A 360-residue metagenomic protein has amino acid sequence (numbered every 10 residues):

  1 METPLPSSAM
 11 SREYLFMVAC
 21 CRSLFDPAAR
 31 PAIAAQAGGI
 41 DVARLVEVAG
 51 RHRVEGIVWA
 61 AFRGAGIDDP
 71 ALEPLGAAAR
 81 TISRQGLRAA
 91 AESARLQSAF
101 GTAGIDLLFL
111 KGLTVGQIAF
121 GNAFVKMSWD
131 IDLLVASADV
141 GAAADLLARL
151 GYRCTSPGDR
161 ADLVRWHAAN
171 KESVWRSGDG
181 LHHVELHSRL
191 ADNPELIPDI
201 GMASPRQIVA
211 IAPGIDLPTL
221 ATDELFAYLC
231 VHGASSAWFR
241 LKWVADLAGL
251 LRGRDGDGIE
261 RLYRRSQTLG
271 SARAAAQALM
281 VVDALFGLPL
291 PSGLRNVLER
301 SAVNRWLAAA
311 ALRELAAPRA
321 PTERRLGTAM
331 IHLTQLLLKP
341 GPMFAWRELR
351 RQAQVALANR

Functional and structural regions predicted by a protein language model:
E2-W129, V135-R360: Conserved NTP-donor binding/palm subdomain of two-metal-ion nucleotidyltransferases/polymerases, i.e., the charged
